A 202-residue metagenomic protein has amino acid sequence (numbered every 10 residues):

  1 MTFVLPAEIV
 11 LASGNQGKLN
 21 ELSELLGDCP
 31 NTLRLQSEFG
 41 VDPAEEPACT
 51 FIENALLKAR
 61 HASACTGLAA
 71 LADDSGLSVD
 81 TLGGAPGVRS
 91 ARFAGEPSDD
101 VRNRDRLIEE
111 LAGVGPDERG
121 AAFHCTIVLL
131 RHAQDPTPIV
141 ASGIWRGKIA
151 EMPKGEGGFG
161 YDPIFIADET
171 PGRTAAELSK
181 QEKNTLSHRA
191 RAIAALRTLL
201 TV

Functional and structural regions predicted by a protein language model:
T2-V10, Q16-V202: Anionic-ligand binding patches
